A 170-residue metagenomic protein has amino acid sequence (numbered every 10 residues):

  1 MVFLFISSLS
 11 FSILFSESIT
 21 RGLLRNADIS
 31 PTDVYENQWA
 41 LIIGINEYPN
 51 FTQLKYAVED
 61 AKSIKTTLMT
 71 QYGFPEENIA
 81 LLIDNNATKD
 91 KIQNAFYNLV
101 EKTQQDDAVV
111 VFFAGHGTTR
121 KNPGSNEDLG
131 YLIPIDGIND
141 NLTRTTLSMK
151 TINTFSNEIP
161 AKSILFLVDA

Functional and structural regions predicted by a protein language model:
M1-N37, N50, A161: Disordered regulatory segments flanking catalytic cores
R21, D28, N37, D90-A114 (+1 more regions): Caspase-like (clan CD) cysteine peptidase catalytic core
W39-N50, E76-N78: Acidic/histidine-rich, surface-exposed loop or edge segments in extracytoplasmic proteins
G44, I64, V111: Terminal peptide-recognition signature
G44, L68, I83, I164-A170: Active-site-proximal C-terminal subdomain of hydrolase catalytic domains
Y48-K62, T66: Glycine- and acidic-residue-enriched helix-capping/strand-helix junction motifs
S63-N78: Signal peptide-proximal N-terminal region of secreted/periplasmic/extracellular or secretory-lumen proteins
I79-K89: Short beta->alpha junction loops
